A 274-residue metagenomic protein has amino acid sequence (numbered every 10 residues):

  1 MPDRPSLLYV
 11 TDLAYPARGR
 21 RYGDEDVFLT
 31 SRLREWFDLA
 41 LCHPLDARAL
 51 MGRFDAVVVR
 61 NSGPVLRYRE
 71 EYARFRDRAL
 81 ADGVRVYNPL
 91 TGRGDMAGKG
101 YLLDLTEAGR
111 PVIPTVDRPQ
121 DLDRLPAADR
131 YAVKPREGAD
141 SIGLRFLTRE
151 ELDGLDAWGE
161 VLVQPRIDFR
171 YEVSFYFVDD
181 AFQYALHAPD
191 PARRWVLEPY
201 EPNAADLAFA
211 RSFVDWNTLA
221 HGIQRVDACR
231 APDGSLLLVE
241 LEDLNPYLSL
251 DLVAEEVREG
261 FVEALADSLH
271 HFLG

Functional and structural regions predicted by a protein language model:
M1-R85: ATP-binding N-terminal substructure of ATP-dependent carboxylate-amine bond-forming enzymes
D12, S62, Q120, R136 (+2 more regions): Flexible loop residues that form catalytic and substrate-binding hotspots at small-molecule/glycan-binding clefts
E35, A108-P111, W216-G222: Short secondary-structure junctions
D46-R53, D77, L122-A127, L152-L155: Short amphipathic alpha-helix with an adjacent loop that forms part of the alpha/beta core around
F54-V59, K134, F175-F177, Y184 (+1 more regions): A short beta-strand motif that forms the metal-chelation/ATP-contact edge of phosphoryl-transfer active sites
A73-T148: A conserved helix-loop-beta module that forms one wall/lid of the active-site cleft in ATP-utilizing catalytic domains
D140-P232, L236-L237: Phosphate-binding site of ATP-dependent enzymes
R230-G274: C-terminal active-site "lid" helix and adjoining low-complexity regulatory extension at the edge of ATP-using catalytic
